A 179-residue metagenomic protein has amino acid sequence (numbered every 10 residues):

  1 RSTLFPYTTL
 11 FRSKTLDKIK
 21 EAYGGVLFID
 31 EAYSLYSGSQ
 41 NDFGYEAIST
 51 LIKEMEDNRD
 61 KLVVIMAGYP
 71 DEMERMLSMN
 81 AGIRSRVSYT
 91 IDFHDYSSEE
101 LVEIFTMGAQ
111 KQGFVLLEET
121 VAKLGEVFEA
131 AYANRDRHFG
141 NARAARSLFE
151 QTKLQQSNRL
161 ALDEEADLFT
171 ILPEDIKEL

Functional and structural regions predicted by a protein language model:
T3-L10: Short, small-residue-biased leader/transition segments that mark boundaries at the very start of proteins
L4, Y33-L35, Y69-E74, D95-L101: Conserved nucleotide-binding/hydrolysis micro-motifs of P-loop NTPases
F11-F28, I48-D57, G82: Conserved alpha-helical scaffold flanking the Walker A/P-loop in AAA+ ATPase domains
T15, D30, L51, V64 (+4 more regions): Conserved RecA-like P-loop NTPase ATPase core
Y33-I65, D71-R84: Conserved catalytic/switch belt of AAA+ P-loop NTPases
R75-S78, R84, F93-H138, S157-D163: Conserved C-terminal "switch" segment of AAA+ ATPases
A131-L179: C-terminal helical "lid" subdomain and adjoining coupling/linker elements of P-loop NTPases
